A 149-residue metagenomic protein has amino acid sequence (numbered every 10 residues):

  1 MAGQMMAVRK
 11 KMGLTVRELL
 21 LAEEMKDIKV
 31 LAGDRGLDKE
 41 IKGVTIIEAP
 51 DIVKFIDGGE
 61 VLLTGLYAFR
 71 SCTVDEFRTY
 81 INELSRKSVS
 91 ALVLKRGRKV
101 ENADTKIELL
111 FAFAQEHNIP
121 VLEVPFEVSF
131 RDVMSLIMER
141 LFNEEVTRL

Functional and structural regions predicted by a protein language model:
M1-L149: Alpha-helical/coil-rich non-catalytic "connector" segments in signaling and regulatory proteins
